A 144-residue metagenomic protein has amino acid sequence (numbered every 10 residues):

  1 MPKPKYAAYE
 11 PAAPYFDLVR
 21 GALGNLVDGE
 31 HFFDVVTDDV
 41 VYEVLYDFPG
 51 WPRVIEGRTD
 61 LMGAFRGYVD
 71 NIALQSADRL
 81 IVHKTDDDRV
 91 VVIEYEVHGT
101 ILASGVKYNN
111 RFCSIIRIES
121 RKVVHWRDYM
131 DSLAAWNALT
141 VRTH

Functional and structural regions predicted by a protein language model:
M1-D38, T143-H144: Short, low-complexity N-terminal intrinsically disordered segments enriched in polar/charged residues
P2-A7, G67-H144: A beta-strand edge to alpha-helix "cap/lid" segment located at domain peripheries
P4-A7, D17, Y46-G50, I101: Residue-level detector of alpha-helix boundaries and kinks
Y9, F16, D38, Y42 (+3 more regions): Intrinsic disorder/low-complexity signal
Y15-L26, P49-V54, V69-A73, E94-E96: Short, mixed-charge, low-aromatic patches
E30-R89: A solvent-exposed, acidic/Ser-Thr-rich amphipathic alpha-helical stretch
